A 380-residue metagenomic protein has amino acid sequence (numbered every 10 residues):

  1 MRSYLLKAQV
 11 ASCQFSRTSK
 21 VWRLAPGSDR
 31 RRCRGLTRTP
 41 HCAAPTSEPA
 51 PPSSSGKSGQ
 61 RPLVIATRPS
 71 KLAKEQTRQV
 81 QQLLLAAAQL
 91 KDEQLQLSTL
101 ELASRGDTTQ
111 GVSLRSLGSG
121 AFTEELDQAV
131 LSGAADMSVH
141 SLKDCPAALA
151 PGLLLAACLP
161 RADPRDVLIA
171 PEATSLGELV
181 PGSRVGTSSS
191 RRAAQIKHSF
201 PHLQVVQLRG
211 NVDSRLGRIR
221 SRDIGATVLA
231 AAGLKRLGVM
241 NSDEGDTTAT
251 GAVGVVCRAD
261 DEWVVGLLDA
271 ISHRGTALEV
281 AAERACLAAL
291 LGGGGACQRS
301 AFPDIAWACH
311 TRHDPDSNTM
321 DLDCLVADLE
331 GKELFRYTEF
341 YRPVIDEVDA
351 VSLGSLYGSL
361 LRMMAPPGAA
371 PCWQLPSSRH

Functional and structural regions predicted by a protein language model:
M1-D29: N-terminal chloroplast transit peptides
A44-A103, T108-L117, T123, L142 (+2 more regions): Small-molecule-sensing regulatory modules
V64-A66, S138, A156, G186 (+1 more regions): Short, well-ordered beta-strand segments
R115-A150, L155, P171: N-terminal segment of the mature folded domain
L142-K143, P151-L203, V253: A conserved helix-loop-strand patch within extracytoplasmic ligand-binding domains of the periplasmic binding
A148-A157, L237-E244: Ligand-binding "clamshell"
